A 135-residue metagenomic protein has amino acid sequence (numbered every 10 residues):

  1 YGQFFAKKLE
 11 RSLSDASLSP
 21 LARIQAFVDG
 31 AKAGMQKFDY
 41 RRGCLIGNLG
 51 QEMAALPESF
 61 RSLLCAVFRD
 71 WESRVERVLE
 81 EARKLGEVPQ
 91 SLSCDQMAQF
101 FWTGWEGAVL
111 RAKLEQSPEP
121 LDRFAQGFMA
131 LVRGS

Functional and structural regions predicted by a protein language model:
Q3, A22-A26, E58-K84, Q96: Amphipathic alpha-helical packing segments from all-alpha helical-bundle domains
E10-R42, C94-F101: Hydrophobic alpha-helical connector segments
A22-R23, F38-S59: Amphipathic alpha-helical segments used for helix-helix packing
Q25, D29, C65, E76 (+4 more regions): Conserved terminal C-lobe alpha helix of the protein kinase catalytic domain
G34-F38, R77, E81, F101-P118 (+1 more regions): Amphipathic C-terminal alpha-helical segment
R42, Q90-L110, G127: Hydrophobic alpha-helical segments that form the core of small-molecule binding pockets and/or dimer interfaces
F68, E119-G134: A beta-strand edge to alpha-helix "cap/lid" segment located at domain peripheries
